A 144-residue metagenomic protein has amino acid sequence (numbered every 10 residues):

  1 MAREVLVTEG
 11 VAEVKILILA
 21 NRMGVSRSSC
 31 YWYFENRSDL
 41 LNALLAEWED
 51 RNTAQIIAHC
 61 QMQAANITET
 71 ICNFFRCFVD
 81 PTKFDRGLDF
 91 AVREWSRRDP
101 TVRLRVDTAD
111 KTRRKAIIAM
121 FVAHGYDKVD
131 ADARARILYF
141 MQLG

Functional and structural regions predicted by a protein language model:
M1-V5, N73: Pre-recognition alpha-helix immediately N-terminal to the DNA-recognition helix within helix-turn-helix or winged-helix
A2, I56, V92-R93: Generic hydrophobic alpha-helical segments
V5-A43: Helix-turn-helix
Y31-F34, D80, V92-R98: Short helix-capping/turn signature of helix-turn-helix
A43, I57-F90, A135-L138: Hydrophobic alpha-helical connector segments
A46-T53: Short, basic, alpha-helical segments at the C-terminal edge of helix-turn-helix-like DNA-binding modules
D85-F90, P100-G125, V129-I137: Amphipathic alpha-helical packing segments from all-alpha helical-bundle domains
L138-G144: Amphipathic C-terminal alpha-helical segment
